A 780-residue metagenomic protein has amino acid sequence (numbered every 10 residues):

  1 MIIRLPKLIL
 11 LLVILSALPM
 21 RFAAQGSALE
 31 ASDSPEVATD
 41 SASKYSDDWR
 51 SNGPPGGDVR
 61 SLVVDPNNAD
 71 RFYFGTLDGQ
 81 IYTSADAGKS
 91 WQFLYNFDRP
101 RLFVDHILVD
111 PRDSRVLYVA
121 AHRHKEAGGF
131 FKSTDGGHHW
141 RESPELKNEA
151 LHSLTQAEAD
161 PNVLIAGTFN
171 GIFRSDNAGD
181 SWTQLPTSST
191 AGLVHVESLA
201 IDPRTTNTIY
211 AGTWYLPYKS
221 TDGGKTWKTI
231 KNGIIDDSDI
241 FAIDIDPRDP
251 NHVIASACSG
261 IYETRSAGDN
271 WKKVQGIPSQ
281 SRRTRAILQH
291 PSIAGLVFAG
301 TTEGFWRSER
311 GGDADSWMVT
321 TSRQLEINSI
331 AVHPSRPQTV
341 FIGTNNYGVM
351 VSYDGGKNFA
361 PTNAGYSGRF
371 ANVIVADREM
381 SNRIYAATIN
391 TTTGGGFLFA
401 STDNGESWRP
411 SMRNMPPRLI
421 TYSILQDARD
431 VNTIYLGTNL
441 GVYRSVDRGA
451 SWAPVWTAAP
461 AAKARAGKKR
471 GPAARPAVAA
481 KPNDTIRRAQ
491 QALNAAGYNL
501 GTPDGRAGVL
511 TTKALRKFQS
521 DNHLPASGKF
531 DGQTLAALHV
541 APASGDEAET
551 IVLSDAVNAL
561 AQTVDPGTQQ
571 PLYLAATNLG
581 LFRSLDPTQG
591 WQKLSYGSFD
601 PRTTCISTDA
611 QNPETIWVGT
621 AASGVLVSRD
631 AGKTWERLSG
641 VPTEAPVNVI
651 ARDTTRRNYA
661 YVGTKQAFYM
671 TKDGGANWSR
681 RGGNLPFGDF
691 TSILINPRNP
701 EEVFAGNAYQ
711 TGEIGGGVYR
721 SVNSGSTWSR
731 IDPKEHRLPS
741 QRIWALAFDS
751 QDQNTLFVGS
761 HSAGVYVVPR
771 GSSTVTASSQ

Functional and structural regions predicted by a protein language model:
I2-I9: Bacterial N-terminal signal peptides that target proteins for export
I9-P19: Bacterial N-terminal signal peptides
S32-P55, R71, G79-D98, H124-K147 (+13 more regions): Asp-box/BNR beta-propeller loop motif
G53-D65, D98-D110, P144-A157, P186-R204 (+11 more regions): Short coil-to-beta transitions that initiate beta-strands within beta-rich domains
A69-D70, S114-R115, P161-N162, T206-N207 (+10 more regions): Short coil/turn segments that connect the beta-strands within blades of beta-propeller domains
F74, V119, A166, A211 (+10 more regions): Residue position within the beta-strands of beta-propeller blades
P476-V540, D546, E735: Short acidic, glycine/serine/threonine-rich helix-capping segments at coil-helix boundaries
F690-R720: Loop/turn-rich, solvent-exposed surfaces of beta-rich toroidal or solenoidal domains
